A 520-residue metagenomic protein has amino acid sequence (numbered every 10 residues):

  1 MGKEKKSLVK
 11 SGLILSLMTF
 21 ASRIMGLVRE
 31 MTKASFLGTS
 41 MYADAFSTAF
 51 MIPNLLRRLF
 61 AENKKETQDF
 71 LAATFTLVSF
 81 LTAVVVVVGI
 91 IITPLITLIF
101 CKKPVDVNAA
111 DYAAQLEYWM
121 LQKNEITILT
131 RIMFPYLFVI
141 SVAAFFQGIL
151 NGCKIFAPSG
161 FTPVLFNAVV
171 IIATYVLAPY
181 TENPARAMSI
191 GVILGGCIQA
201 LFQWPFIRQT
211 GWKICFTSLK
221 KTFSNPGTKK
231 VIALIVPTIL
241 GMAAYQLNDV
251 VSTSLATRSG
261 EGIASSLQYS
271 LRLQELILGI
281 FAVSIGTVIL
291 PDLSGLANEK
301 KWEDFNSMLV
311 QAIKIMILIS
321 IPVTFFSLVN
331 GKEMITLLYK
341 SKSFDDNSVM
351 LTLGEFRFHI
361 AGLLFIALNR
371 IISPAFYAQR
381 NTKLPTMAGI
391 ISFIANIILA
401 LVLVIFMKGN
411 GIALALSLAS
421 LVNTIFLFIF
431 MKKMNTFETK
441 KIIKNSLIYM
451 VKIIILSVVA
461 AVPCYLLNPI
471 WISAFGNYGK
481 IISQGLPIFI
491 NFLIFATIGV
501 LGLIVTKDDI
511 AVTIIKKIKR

Functional and structural regions predicted by a protein language model:
M1-R520: Membrane-embedded alpha-helical bundles of multi-pass transporters/translocases, especially carrier/permease families
